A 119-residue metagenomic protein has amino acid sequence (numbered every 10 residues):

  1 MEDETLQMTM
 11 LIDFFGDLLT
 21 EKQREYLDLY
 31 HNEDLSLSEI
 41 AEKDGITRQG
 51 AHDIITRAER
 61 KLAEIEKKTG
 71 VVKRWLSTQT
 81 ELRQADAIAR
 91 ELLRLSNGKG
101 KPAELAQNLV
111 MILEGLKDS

Functional and structural regions predicted by a protein language model:
M10-L19: Short amphipathic alpha-helical boundary/capping segments
E21-N32: Short amphipathic alpha helix immediately N-terminal
Y26, E39-A41, A51: Hydrophobic positions on the alpha-helical face of helix-turn-helix-like DNA-binding modules
T47-R48: Helix-turn-helix DNA-binding motif, specifically the short coil turn and the N-cap/start of the second
I54-R57: Residues within the DNA-recognition helix of helix-turn-helix
E59-E66: C-terminal flanking helix
T69-S96: Intrinsically disordered, low-complexity basic tails/linkers immediately adjacent to helix-turn-helix/homeobox/MYB/SANT
